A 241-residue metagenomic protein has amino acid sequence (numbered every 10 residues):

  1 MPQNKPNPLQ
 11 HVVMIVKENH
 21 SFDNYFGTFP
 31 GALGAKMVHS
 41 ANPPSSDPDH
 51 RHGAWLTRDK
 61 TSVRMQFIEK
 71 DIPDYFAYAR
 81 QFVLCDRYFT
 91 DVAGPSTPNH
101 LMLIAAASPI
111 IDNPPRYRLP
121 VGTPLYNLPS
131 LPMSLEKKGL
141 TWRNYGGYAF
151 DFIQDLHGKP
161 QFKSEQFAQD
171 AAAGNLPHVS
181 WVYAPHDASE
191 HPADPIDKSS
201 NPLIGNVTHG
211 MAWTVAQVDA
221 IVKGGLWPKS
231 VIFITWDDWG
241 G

Functional and structural regions predicted by a protein language model:
M1-G241: N-terminal pro-sequences and low-complexity stem/linker regions of secreted or lumenal proteins
